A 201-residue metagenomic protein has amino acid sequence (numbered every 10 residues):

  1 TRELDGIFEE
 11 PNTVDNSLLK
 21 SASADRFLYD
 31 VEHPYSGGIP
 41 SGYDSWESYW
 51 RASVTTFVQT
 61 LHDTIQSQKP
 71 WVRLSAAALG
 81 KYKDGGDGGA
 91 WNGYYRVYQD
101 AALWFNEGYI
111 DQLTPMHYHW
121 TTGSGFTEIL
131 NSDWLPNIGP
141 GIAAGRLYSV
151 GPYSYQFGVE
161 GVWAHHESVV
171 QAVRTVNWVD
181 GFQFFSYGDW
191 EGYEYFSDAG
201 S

Functional and structural regions predicted by a protein language model:
T1-I110, M116-H119: Polysaccharide-binding and catalytic clefts of secreted carbohydrate-active enzymes
A101-E128, D133-S201: Substrate-binding cleft of secreted/luminal carbohydrate-active enzymes
